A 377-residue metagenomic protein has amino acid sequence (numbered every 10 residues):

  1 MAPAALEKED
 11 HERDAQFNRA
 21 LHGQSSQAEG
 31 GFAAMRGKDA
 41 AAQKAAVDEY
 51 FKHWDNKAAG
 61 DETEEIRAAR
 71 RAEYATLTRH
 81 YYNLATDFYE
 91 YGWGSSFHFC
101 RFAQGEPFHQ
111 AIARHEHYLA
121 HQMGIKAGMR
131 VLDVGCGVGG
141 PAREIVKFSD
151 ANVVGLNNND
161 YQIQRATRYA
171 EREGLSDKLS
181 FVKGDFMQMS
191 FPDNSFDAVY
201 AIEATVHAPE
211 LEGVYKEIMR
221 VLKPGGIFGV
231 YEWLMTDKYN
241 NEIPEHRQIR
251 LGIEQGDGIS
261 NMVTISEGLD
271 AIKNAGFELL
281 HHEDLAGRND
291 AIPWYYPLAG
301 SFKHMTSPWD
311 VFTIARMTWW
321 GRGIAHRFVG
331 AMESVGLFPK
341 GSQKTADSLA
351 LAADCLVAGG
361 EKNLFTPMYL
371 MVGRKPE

Functional and structural regions predicted by a protein language model:
A5-F88: N-terminal auxiliary segments of SAM/dcSAM-dependent transferases
E62-R70, T76-I125: Class I SAM-dependent transferase core
R130-L132, P141-Q188: Class I SAM-dependent methyltransferase SAM/SAH-binding core
V138: Conserved SAM/SAH-binding loop
M187-A198: A short acidic, Gly/Pro-enriched loop at the edge of an enzyme's catalytic core that lines a small-molecule cofactor
D197-E210: A short SAM/SAH-binding and catalytic strip from SAM-dependent methyltransferases
E212-I227: A short glycine-rich, Lys/Arg-flanked "PGG" loop and its adjoining helix->strand segment in the class I
N241-M368, R374-E377: Substrate-binding/catalytic lobe of Class I Rossmann-like enzymes that use SAM or dcSAM, i.e., the mid-to-C-terminal
